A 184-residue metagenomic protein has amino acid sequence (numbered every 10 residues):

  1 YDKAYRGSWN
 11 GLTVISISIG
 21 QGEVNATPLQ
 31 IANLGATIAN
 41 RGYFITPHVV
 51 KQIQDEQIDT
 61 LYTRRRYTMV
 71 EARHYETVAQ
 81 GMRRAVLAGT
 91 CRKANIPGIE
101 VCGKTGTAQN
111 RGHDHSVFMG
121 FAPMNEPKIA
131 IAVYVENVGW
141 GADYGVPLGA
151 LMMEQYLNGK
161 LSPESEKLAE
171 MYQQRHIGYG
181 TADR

Functional and structural regions predicted by a protein language model:
Y1-G141, R175-R184: Beta-lactam-recognizing serine transpeptidase/beta-lactamase-like catalytic domain environment
I31, G141-E154: Short, charged, low-complexity patches
A39, V86, A150-L161: Short amphipathic alpha-helical signal-transduction/dimerization elements
E76-Q80, R84, L151, Q155 (+1 more regions): Charged/polar, solvent-exposed surface patches and flexible loops
L157-R184: Gram-negative outer-membrane assembly/targeting C-terminal domains
